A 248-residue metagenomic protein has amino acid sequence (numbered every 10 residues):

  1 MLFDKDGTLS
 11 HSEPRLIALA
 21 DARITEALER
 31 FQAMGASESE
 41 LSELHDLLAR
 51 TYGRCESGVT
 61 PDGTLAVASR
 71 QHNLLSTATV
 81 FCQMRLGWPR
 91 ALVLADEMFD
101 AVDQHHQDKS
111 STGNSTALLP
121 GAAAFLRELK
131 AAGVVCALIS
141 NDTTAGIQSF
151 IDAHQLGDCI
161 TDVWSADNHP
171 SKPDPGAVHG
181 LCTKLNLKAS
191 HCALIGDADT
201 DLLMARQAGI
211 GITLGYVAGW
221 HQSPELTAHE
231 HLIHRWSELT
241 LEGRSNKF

Functional and structural regions predicted by a protein language model:
M1, E29, A123-A131, T144-F248: Asp-based, Mg2+/Mn2+-dependent phosphohydrolase catalytic module
M1-P120: N-terminal helical cap/lid subdomain that shapes the substrate entry/recognition surface in HAD-like hydrolases
T8, S140, D197: Conserved G/P- and acidic residue-centered "switch" motifs that form tight phosphate/ATP-binding loops in soluble
T112-A117, N141, H169-P170: Short, flexible loop segments at the rims of nucleotide/cofactor-binding pockets, characterized by
